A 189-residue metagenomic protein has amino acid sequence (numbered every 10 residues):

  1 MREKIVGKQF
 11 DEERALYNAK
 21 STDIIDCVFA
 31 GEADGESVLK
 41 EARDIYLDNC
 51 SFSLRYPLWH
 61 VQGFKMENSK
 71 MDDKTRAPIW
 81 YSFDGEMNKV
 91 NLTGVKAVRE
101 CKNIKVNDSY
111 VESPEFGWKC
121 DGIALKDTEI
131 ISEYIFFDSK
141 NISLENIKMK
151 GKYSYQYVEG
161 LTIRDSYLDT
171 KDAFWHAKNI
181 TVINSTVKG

Functional and structural regions predicted by a protein language model:
M1-G189: Long, distal/terminal scaffolding or interaction modules with repetitive or compositionally biased sequence
